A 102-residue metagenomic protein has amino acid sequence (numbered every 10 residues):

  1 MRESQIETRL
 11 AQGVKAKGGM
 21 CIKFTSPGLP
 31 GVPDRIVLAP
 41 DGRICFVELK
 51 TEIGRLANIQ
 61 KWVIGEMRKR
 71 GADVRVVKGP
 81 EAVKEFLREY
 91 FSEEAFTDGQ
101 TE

Functional and structural regions predicted by a protein language model:
M1-E102: Catalytic phosphate/metal-binding cores of nucleic-acid and nucleotide-processing enzymes, i.e., regions that mediate
